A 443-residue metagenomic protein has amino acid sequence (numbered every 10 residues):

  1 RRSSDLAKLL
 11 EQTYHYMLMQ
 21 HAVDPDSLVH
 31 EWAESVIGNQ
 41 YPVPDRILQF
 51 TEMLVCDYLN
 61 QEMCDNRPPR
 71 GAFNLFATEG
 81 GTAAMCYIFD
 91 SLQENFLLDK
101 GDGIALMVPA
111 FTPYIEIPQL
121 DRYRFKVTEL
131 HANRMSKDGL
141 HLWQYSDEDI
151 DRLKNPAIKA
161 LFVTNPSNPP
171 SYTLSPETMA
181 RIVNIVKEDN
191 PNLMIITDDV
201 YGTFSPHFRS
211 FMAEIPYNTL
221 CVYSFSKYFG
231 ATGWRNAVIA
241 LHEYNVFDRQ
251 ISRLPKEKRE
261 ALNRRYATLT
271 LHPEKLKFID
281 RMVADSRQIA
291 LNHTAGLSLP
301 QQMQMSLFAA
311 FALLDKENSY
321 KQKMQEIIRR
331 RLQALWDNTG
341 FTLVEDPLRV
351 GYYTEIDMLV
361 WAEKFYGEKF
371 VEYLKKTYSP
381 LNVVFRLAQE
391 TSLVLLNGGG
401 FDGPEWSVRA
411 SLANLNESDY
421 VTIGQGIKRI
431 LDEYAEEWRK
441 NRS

Functional and structural regions predicted by a protein language model:
R2-S3: Short, small-residue-biased leader/transition segments that mark boundaries at the very start of proteins
L9-H15, Q144-E148, S175-I185, H207-R209 (+3 more regions): Well-ordered, non-membrane alpha-helical segments in soluble/globular domains
T13-N190, G202-P216, L220: Conserved core of the PLP fold type I
R46-M53, D57, M63-P69, D151 (+3 more regions): PLP-dependent enzyme catalytic core of the Aspartate aminotransferase-like
D198-D199: Walker B catalytic acidic pair
M212-K277: Active-site PLP attachment segment
R259-D315: Extended, charge-rich helix/loop segments that form flexible, surface "patches" used to engage negatively charged
P300-W336, L343-E372, F401: Conserved glycine-rich beta-strand-loop-beta hairpin in the small C-terminal domain of fold type I
